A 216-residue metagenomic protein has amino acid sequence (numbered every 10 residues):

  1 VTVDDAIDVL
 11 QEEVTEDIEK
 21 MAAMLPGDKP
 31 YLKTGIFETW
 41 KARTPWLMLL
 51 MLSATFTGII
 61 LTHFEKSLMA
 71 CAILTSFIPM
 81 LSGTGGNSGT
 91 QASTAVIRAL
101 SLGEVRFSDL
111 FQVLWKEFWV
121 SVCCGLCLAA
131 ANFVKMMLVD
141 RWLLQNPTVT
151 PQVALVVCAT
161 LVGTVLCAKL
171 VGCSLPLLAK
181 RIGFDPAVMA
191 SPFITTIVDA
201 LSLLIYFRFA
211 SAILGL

Functional and structural regions predicted by a protein language model:
V1-I78: Cytosolic regulatory modules rich in charged/polar residues
P26-G27, E38, L102, C124 (+8 more regions): Short helix-perturbing small/polar motifs within transmembrane alpha-helices
W46-A54, G58, F77, L81 (+12 more regions): Alpha-helical transmembrane segments in multi-pass membrane proteins
H63-A70, M136-Q145, P176-I182, F207-L216: Transmembrane helix-loop junctions at the membrane interface of multipass transporters and ion channels
H63-I78, L144-V156, A187: Membrane-water interface of transmembrane alpha-helices in multipass transporters/channels
S76-P79, T90-S101, P176-K180, S191-P192 (+1 more regions): Re-entrant/interfacial helical elements at transmembrane boundaries that shape and gate the permeation pathway
A99-D109, R181-A187: Juxtamembrane helix-boundary/capping and inter-helix hinge elements in multi-pass membrane proteins
V105-W119: Membrane-interface alpha-helices at helix entry/exit sites of multi-pass transporters
